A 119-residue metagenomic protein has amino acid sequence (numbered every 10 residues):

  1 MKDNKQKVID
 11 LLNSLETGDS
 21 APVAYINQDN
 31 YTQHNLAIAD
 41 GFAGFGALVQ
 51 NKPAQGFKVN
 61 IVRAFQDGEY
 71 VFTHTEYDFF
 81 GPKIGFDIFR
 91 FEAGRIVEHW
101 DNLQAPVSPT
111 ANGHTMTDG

Functional and structural regions predicted by a protein language model:
M1-G119: C-terminal and inter-domain tail/linker signature
